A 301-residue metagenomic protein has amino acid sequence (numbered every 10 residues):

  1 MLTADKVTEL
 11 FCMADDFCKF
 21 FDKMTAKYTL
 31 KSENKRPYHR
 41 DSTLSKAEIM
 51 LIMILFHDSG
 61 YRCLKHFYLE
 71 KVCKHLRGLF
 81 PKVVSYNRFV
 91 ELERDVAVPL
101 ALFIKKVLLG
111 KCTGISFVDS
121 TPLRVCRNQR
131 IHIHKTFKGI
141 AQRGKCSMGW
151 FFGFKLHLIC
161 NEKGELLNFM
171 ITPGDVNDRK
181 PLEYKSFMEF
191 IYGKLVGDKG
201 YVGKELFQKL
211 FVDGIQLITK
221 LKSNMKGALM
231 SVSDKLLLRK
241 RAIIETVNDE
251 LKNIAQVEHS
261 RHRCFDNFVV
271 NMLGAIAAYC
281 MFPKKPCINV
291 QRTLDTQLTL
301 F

Functional and structural regions predicted by a protein language model:
M1-F301: Short alpha-helical elements
